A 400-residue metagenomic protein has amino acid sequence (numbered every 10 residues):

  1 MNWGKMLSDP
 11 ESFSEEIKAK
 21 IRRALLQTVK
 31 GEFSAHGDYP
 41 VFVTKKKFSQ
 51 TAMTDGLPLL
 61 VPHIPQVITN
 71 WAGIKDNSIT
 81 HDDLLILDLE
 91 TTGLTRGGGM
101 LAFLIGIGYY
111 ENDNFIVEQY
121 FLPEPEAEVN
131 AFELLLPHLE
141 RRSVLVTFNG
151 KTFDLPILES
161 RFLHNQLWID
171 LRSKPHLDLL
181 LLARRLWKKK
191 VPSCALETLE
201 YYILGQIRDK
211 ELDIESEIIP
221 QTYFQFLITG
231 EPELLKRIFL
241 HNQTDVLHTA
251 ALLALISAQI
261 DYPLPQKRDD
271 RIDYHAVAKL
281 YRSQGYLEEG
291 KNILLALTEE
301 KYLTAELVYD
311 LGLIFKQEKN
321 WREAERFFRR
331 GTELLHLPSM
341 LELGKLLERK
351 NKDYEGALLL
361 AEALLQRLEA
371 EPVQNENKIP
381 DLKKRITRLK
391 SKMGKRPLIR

Functional and structural regions predicted by a protein language model:
M1-H81: N-terminal accessory regions of nucleic-acid-interacting proteins
N112-Q206: Conserved DEDDh/DEDDy metal-dependent 3′-5′ exonuclease domain
R185, V191-K267: Acidic, Mg2+-coordinating catalytic module of metal-dependent nucleases/exonucleases that use a two-metal-ion mechanism
V277, D310-L311, L343, A357 (+2 more regions): Structural register within alpha-helical repeat arrays
Y281, F315, L347-E348, K390: Residue at a conserved register position within TPR or TPR-like alpha-solenoid repeats
Q284, E318, K350-N351, M393: Structural motif corresponding to the intra-repeat A-B loop/turn of tetratricopeptide repeats
L303, L335-H336: Short helix-capping/linker turns of helical repeat alpha-solenoids
